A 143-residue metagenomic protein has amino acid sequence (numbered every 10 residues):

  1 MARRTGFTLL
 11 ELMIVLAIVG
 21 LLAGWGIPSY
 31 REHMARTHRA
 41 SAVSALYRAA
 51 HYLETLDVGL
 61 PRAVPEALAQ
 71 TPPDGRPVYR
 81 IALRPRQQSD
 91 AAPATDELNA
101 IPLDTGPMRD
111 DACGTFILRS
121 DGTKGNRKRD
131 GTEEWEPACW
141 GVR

Functional and structural regions predicted by a protein language model:
M1-Y30: N-terminal single-pass transmembrane signal-anchor helix
R3, A17, A23, R39-A42 (+2 more regions): Hydrophobic alpha-helical segments
R4, H33-A40, S44, A91 (+1 more regions): Residues at secondary-structure transition points
V15, I27, E32-A35, P65 (+2 more regions): Phosphate-coordinating loops and pocket residues in cytosolic domains that bind phosphorylated ligands
S29-E32, S41, I117, E136: Helix-centric, low-specificity signal for extended rod-like, repetitive segments
M34-R62: Membrane-proximal N-terminal amphipathic helix
V58-R143: Periplasmic/extracellular, small/polar-rich flexible segments of pilin-like filament-forming proteins
